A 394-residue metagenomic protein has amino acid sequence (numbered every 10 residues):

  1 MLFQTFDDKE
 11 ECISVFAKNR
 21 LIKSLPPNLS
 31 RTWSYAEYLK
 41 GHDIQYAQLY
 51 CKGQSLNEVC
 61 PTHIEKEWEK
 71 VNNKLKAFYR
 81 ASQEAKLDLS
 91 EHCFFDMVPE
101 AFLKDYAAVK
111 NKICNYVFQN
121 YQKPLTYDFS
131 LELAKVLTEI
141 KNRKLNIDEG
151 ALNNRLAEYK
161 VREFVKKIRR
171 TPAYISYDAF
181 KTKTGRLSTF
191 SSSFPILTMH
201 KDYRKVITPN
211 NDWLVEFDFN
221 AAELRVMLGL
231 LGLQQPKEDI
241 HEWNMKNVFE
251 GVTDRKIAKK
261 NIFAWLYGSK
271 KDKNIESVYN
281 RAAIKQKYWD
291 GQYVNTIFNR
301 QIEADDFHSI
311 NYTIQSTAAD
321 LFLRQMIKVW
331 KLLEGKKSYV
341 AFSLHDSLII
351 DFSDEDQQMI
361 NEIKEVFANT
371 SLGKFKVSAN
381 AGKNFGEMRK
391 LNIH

Functional and structural regions predicted by a protein language model:
L2-Y127, S192-S309: Helical catalytic core of nucleic-acid polymerases
Y121, T126-R169, F249: Duplex nucleic acid-engaging cores and interfaces of nucleic-acid transaction enzymes
V161-T189: Extended, Lys/Arg-enriched charged tracts that mediate electrostatic binding to polyanionic substrates
E216-F219, I262, Y339-S353: Catalytic palm active-site di-aspartate
F219-E223, A318, D354: Short, flexible loop/turn elements at secondary-structure junctions
D305-Q325: Short glycine-/aliphatic-rich beta-strand segments at the starts of folded cytosolic domains
L321-L344: Active-site palm subdomain of RNA-directed nucleic acid polymerases
D354-H394: Polymerase palm active-site segment centered on the conserved acidic dipeptide of motif C
